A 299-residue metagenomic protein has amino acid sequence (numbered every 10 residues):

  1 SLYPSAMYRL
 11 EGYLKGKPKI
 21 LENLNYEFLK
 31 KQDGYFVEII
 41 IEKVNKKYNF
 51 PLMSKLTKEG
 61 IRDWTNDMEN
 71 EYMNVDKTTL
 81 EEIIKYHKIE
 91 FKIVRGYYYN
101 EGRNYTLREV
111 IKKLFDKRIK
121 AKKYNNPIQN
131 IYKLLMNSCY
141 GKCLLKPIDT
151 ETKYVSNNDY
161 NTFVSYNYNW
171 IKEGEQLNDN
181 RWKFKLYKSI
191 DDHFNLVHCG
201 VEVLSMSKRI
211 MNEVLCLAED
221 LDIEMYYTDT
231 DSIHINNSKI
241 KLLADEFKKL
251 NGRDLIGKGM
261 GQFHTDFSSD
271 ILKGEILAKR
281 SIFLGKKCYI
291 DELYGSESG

Functional and structural regions predicted by a protein language model:
S1-G299: Conserved acidic
